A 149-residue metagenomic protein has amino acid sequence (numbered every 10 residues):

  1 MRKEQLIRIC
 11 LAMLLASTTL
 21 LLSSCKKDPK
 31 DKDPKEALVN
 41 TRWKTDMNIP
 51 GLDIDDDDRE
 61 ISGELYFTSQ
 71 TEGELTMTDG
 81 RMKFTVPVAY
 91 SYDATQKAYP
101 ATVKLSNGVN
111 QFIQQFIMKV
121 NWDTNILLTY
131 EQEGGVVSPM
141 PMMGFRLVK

Functional and structural regions predicted by a protein language model:
R2-E4, T18-K44, G144, K149: Bacterial Sec-dependent N-terminal signal peptides
C10-T19: Bacterial N-terminal signal peptides
K35-T68: Transition segment at domain starts
D55-P100: N-terminal glycine/threonine-rich, aromatic-flanked beta-hairpin/loop signature
D58-S62, K83-P87, N110-Q115, P139-M143: Short, surface-exposed coil-to-beta transition loops
S69-T71, V120-T124: Residue-level recognition of beta-strand termini and adjacent short loop/turns
T85-A94, Y130-K149: Edge beta-strand at a domain terminus
K97-V120: An anionic, turn-rich surface loop/hairpin at beta-sheet edges that serves as a generic interaction/coordination patch
